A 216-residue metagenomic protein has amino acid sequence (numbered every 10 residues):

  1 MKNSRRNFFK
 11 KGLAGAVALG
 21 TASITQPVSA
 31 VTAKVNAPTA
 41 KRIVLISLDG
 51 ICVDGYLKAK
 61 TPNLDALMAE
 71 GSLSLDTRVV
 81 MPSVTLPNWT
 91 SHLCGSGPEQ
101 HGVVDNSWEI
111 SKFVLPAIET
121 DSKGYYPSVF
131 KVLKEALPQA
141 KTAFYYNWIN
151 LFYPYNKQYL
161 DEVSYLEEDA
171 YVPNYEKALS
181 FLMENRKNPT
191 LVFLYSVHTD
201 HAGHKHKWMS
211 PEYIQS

Functional and structural regions predicted by a protein language model:
M1-V17: N-terminal secretory signal peptides and thylakoid transit peptides that target proteins across membranes
A30-A33: Boundary at the C-terminal end of the N-terminal hydrophobic targeting segment
V35-A40, V53-E135: Active-site nucleophile/metal-coordination loop of metallo-enzymes that catalyze phosphate/sulfate and related
T39-I43, E70-S74, L137-T142, K187-V192: Loop/turn elements at helix/coil->beta-strand transitions in domains of secreted/extracellular proteins
I46-G50, R78-V80, G95-S96, Y145-N150 (+1 more regions): Active-site-proximal beta-strand/loop segments in catalytic clefts of secreted hydrolases
G50-G55, V79, V114-D121, S164-E168 (+1 more regions): Second-shell loop/turn segments in exported
H101-V104, L115-Y171: Catalytic-site neighborhoods of secreted/periplasmic enzymes that process anionic sulfate/phosphate groups
I149-Y165, A178, L182-S216: Active-site His/acidic residue clusters
